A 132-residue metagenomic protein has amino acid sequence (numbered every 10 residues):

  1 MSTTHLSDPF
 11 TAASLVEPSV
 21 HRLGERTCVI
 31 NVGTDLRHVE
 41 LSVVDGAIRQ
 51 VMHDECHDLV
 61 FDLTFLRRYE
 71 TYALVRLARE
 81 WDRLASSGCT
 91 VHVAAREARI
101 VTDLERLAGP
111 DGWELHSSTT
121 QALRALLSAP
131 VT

Functional and structural regions predicted by a protein language model:
M1-L66, A78-T132: STAS-like cytosolic regulatory interaction modules
Y69-L74: Conserved phosphotransfer microenvironments
